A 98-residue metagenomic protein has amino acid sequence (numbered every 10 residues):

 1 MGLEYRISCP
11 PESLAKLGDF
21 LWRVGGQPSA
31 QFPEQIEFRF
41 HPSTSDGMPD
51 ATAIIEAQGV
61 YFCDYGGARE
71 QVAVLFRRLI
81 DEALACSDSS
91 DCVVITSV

Functional and structural regions predicted by a protein language model:
M1-A15: Terminal, regulation- and interaction-focused segments at domain boundaries
Y5-I7, I36-F38, V74, V93-I95: Hydrophobic transmembrane signal anchors and adjacent membrane-proximal interface regions, especially in viral
A15-Q71: Short, intrinsically disordered low-complexity segments
Q27-Q31, V74-V98: Acidic, proline/glycine-rich low-complexity IDRs
